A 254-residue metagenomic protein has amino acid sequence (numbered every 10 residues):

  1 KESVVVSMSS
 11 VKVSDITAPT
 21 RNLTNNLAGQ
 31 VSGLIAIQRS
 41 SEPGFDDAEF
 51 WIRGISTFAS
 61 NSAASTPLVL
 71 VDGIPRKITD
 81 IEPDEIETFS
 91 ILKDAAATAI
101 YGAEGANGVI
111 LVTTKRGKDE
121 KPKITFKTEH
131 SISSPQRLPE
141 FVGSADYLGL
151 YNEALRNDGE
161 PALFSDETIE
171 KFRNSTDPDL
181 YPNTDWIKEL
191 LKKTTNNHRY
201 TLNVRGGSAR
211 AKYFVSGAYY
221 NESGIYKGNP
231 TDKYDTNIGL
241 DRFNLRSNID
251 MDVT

Functional and structural regions predicted by a protein language model:
K1-S247, V253: Short, small/polar-rich motifs associated with maturation and membrane association, primarily at protein termini
